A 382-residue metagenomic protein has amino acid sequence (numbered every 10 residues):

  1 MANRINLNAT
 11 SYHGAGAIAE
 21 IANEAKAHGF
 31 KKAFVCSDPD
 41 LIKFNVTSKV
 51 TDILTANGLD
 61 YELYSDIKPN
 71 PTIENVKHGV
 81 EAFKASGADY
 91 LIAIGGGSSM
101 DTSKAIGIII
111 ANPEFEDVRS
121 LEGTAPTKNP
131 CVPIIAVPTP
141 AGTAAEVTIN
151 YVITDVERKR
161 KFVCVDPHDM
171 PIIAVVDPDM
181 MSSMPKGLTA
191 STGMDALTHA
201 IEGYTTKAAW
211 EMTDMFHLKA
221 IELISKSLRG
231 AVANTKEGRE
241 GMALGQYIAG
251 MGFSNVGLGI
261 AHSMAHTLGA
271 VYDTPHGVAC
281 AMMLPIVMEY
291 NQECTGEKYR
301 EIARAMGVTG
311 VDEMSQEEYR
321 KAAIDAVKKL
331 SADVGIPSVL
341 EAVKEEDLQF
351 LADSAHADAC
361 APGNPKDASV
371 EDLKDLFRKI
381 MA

Functional and structural regions predicted by a protein language model:
M1-Y64: An N-terminal, well-structured beta->alpha segment
I18-I21, K43-V46, I73-V76, S99-S103 (+3 more regions): Short glycine/serine/threonine-rich phosphate/pyrophosphate-binding segments that cradle anionic phosphate groups
I42-F115, R229-R239: N-terminal small/polar loop signature for handling phosphorylated ligands or for N-terminal nucleophile
E74-D179: Glycine/threonine-rich beta-strand-loop-alpha-helix active-site module that forms ligand/phosphate-binding
N150-V256: Carboxylate- and glycine-rich phosphate/diphosphate-binding segment that chelates Mg2+/Mn2+
T267-M306: Catalytic phosphate/nucleotide-handling subdomain of diverse soluble enzymes
Y299, A303, T309-A382: C-terminal charged capping/lid subdomain of soluble metabolic enzymes
